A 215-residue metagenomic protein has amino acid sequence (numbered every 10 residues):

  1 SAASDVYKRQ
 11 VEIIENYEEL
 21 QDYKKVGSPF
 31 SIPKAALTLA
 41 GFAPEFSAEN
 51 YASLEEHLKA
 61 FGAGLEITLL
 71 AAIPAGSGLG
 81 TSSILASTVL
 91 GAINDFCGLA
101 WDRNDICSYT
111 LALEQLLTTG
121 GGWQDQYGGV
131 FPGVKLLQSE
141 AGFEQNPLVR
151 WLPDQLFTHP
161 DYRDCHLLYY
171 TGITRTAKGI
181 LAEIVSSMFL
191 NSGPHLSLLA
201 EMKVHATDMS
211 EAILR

Functional and structural regions predicted by a protein language model:
S1-K59, L70, L99, R103 (+2 more regions): C-terminal nucleotide
I73-S77: Short pre-catalytic strand/loop immediately N-terminal to key active-site residues, enriched for Gly-Thr
G78-L99: DPxDG-like acidic metal-binding loop motif
